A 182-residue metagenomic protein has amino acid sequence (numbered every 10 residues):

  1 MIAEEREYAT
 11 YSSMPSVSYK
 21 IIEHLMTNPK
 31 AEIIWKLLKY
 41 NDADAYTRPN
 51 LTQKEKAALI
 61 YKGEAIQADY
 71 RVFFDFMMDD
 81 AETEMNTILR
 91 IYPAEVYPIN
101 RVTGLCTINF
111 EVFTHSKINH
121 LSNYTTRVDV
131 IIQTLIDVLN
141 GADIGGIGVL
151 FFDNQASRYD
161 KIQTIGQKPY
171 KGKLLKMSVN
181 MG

Functional and structural regions predicted by a protein language model:
M1-N100: Small/polar-rich, solvent-exposed N-terminal microdomains that initiate assembly or binding
R6, N119-T126: Short, flexible/disordered intra-domain loops and linkers
S12, T126-D129: Soluble non-cytosolic domains of exported or imported proteins
E82, V128-G182: Acidic-leaning, charged glycine-interspersed low-complexity segments
N86-I88, L105-T107, Y170-K176: Extracellular structured ligand-interaction cores
Y92-A94, N109-F113, K176-N180: Residue-level recognition of well-ordered beta-strand positions that form the cores of beta-sheet-rich folds across
Y97-L105, Q167: Short glycine/proline-enriched loop/turn "hinge" motifs that connect secondary-structure elements and lie
T103-H120: Short acidic, glycine/tyrosine-flanked loop/strand segments centered on an H-E-D-like triad
